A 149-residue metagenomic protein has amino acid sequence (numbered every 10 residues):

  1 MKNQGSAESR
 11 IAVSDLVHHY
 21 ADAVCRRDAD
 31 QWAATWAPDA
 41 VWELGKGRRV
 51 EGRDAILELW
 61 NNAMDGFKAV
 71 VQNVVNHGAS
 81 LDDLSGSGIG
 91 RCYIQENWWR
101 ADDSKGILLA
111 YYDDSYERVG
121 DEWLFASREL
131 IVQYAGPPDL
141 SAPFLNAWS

Functional and structural regions predicted by a protein language model:
M1-R26, D30-A34, P38: Short, low-complexity N-terminal intrinsically disordered segments enriched in polar/charged residues
E8-I11, D28-Q31, S87-G88, S141-S149: Flexible low-complexity loop/turn motifs enriched in small/helix-breaking residues
V17, A29-I94: A solvent-exposed, acidic/Ser-Thr-rich amphipathic alpha-helical stretch
A63, R128, V132-A135, F144 (+1 more regions): Extended, non-catalytic scaffold segments that flank or surround catalytic motifs
Q72-V74, I107-Y112: Short, surface-exposed coil-to-beta transition loops
I89, Y111-L140: Short beta-strand edge/turn micro-motifs at domain boundaries
I94-W98, Y116-R118: Beta-strand elements of well-folded, non-transmembrane domains
E96-K105, A135-G136: Short, cysteine-centered beta-strand-loop-beta hairpins and adjacent loop/turn segments enriched in charged/polar
